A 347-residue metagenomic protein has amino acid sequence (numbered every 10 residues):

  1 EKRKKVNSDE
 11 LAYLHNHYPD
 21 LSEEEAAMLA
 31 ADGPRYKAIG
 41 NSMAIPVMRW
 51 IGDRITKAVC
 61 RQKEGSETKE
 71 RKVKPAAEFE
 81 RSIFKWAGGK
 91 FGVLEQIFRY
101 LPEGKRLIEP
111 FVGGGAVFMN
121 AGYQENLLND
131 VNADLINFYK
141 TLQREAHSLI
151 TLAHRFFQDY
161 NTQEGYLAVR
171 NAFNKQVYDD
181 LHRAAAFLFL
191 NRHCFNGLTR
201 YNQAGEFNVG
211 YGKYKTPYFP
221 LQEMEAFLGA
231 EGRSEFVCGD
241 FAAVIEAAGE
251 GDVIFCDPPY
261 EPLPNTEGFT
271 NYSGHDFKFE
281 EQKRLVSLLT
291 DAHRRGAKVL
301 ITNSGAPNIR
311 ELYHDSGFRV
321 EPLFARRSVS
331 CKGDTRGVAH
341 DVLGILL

Functional and structural regions predicted by a protein language model:
E1-E70, P264: C-terminal target-recognition/interaction regions appended to catalytic cores
E70-G92, Y100-E103, E145-F269, R284 (+1 more regions): SAM-dependent nucleic-acid methyltransferase catalytic core
Y100-Q158: Conserved S-adenosyl-L-methionine
F111-A116, E223, S304-P307: Short, polar loop motifs at secondary-structure junctions
G122, G232, D315-S316: Short, structured coil segments at secondary-structure junctions
N132-L135, E261, L323-S330: Short, acidic/turn-prone active-site loops that include or flank metal/cofactor- and phosphate-binding residues
E281-R326: Conserved Class I SAM-dependent methyltransferase catalytic core
F318-L347: Class I S-adenosyl-L-methionine
